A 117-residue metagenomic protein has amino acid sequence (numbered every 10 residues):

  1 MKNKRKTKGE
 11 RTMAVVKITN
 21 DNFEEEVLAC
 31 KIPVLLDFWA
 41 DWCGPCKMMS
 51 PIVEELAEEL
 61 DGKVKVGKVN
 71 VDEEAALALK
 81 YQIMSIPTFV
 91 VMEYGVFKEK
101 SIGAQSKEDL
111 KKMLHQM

Functional and structural regions predicted by a protein language model:
M1-T12: Short, Lys/Arg-enriched N-terminal segments with co-localized hydrophobic residues within the first ~10-30 amino acids
A14, T19, W39, K65-G67: Conserved Rossmann-like nucleotide-binding pocket used by diverse enzymes that bind dinucleotide cofactors
V16-V34: A short beta-strand-turn-helix
K31, F38-W42, S85: Short pre-active-site segment immediately N-terminal to redox-active cysteine/selenocysteine motifs in thiol-based
K31-P33, S50-V69: Conserved helix-turn-beta segment immediately C-terminal to the redox Cys motif in thioredoxin-like folds
F38-E55: Conserved redox-active cysteine motifs that mediate thiol-disulfide chemistry, especially di-cysteine Cys-X(1-2)-Cys
V71-A78: Structural microenvironment flanking redox-active thiols in thiol-disulfide oxidoreductases
V91-M117: Non-catalytic, surface beta->alpha helical segment in thiol-disulfide oxidoreductase systems
